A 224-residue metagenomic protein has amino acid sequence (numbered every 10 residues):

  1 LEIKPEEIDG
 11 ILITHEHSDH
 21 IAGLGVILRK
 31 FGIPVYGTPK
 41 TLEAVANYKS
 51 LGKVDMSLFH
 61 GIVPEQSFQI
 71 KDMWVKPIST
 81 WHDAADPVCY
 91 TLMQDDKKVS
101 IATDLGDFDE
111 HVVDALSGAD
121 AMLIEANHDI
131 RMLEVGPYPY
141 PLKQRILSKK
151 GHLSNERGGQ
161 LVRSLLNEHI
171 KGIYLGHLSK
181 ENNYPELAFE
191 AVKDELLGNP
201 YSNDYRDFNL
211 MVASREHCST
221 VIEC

Functional and structural regions predicted by a protein language model:
L1-K4, A22, G61-A121, V221-C224: Core dinuclear metal-dependent hydrolase active-site scaffold
L1-T38: Active-site metal-binding motif and surrounding structural segment of the metallo-beta-lactamase
I8, M56, A119-D120: Short, well-ordered alpha-helix to beta-strand connector turns
H15, V35, V75, Y90 (+3 more regions): Divalent metal-coordination and catalytic microenvironments
H17-I21, L42-A44, A84-A85, D107-E110 (+2 more regions): Active-site environment of divalent metal-dependent phosphoester hydrolases
A22-F31, A46-K49, N183-E190: Metal-dependent catalytic neighborhoods of phosphoester/phosphodiester hydrolases
E110-M211: Cap/insert and terminal regions of metallo-dependent hydrolase folds
F208-C224: Short, basic/aromatic-enriched C-terminal tail that caps enzymatic domains
